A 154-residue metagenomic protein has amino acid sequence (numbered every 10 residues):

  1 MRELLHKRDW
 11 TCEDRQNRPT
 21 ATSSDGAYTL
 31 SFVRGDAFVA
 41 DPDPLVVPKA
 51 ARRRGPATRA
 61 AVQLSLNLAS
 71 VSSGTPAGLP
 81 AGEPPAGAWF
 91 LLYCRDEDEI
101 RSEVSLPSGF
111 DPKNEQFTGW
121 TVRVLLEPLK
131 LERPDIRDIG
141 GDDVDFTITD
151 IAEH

Functional and structural regions predicted by a protein language model:
L4-H6, T75-P76: Short secondary-structure boundary micro-motifs
L5-T29: A short acidic/basic microdomain associated with nuclease active sites
R8-W10, A27-Y28, F32-A51: Polyanion-binding interface signature
V39-I100: Catalytic cores of nucleic-acid endonucleases
P85-H154: Glycine-rich, aromatic-bearing surface loops/beta-hairpins
